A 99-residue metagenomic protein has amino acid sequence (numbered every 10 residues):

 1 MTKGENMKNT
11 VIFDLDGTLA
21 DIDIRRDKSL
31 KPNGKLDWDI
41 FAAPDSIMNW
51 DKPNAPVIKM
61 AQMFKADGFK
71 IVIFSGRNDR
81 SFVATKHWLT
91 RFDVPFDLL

Functional and structural regions predicted by a protein language model:
M1-N6: Short, Lys/Arg-enriched N-terminal segments with co-localized hydrophobic residues within the first ~10-30 amino acids
N9-L99: Alpha-helical substrate-recognition element adjacent to the catalytic core
